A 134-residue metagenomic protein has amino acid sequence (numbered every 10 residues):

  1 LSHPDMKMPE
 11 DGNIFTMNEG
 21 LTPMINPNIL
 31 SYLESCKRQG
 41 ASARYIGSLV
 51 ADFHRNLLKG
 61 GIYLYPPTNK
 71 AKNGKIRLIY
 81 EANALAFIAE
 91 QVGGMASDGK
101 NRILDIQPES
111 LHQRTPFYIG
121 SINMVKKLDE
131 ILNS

Functional and structural regions predicted by a protein language model:
L1-S134: IMPase-like, lithium-sensitive Mg2+-dependent phosphomonoesterase catalytic core
